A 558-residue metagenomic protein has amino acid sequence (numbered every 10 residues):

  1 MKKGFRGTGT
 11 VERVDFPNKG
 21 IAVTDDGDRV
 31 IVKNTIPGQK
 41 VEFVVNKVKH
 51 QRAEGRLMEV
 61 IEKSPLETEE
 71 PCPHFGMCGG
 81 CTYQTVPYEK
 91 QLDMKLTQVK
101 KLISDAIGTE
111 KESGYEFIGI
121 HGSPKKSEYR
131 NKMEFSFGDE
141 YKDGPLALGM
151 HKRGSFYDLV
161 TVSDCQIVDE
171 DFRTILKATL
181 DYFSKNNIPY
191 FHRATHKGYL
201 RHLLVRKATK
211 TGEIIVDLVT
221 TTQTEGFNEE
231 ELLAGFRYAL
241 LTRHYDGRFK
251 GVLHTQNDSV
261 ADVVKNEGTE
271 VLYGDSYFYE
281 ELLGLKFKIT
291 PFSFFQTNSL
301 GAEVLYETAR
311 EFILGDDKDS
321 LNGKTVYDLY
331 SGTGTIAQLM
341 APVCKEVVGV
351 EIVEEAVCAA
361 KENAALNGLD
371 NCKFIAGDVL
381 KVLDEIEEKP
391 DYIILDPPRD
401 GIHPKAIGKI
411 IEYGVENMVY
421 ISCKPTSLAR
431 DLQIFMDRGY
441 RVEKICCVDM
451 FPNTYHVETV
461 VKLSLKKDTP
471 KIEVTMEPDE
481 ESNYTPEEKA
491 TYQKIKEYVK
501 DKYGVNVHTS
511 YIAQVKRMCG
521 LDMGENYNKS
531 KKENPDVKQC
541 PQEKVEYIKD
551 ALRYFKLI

Functional and structural regions predicted by a protein language model:
M1-H74, K111, K373, K381: Terminal RNA-binding accessory module
K2-G7, R13-P17, Q223-Y484, Y492-Q493: Rossmann-like S-adenosyl-L-methionine
G20-D25, G149-K152, D217-V219, A360: Short, acidic/hydrophobic/Gly-rich beta-strand patch recurrent on exposed beta strands that often constitutes part
E59-E70, G79-Y190, K210: Extended interfacial segments that mediate partner engagement and assembly in macromolecular machines
Y157-R201, T222-L253: Internal alpha/beta scaffold segment
K489, K538-I558: Phospho-regulated, low-complexity intrinsically disordered regions of nuclear gene-regulatory and chromatin-associated
T491-Y503, A513-C519: DNA-recognition alpha helix
M523-E533: Short Lys/Arg-enriched helix C-cap and helix-to-coil transition segments that create basic nucleic-acid-contact patches
